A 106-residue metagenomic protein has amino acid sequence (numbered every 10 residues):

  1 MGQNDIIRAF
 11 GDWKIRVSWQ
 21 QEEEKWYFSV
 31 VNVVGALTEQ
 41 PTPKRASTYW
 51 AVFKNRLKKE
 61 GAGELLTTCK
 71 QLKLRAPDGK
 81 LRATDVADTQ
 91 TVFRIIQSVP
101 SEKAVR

Functional and structural regions predicted by a protein language model:
M1-R106: An anion-engaging/catalytic patch
